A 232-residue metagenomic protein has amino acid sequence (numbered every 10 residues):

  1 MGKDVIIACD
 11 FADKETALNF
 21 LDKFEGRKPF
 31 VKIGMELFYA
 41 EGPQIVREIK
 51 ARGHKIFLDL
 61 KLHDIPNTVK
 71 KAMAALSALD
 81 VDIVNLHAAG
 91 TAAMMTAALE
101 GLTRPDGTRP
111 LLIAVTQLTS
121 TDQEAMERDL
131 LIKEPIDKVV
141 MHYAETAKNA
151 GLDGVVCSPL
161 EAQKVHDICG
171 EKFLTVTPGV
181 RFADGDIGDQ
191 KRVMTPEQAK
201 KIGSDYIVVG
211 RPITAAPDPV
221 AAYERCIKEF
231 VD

Functional and structural regions predicted by a protein language model:
G2, T68-A72, S77-D153, S158-E161 (+2 more regions): Conserved anion-binding
K3-C9, V31-I33, I56-L60, V84-L86 (+4 more regions): Hydrophobic faces of well-ordered beta-strands that scaffold small-molecule active sites in alpha/beta enzyme cores
A12-F24, N67-A75, I136-T146, K191-Q198: Short, acidic/polar
G26, R52, L79, A150 (+1 more regions): Structural motif
P43, C157-S204: A C-terminal functional module that forms or caps the active site or interfaces directly with catalytic machinery
L79-A92, F182, D189-R192, P196-A222: Glycine-rich phosphate-binding active-site loops on the catalytic face of alpha/beta enzymes
M95-G101, P105, K200, I213-D232: C-terminal helical cap(s) of enzyme catalytic domains, especially alpha/beta-barrels
